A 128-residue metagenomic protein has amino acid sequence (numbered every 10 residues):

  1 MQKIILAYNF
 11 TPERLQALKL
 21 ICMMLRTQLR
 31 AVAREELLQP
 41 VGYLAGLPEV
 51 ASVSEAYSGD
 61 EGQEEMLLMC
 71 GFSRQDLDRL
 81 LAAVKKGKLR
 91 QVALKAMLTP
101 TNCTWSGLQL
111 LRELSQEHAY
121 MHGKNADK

Functional and structural regions predicted by a protein language model:
M1-L47: N-terminal, charge-rich interaction modules
K3, Q16-M24, R30, L77 (+1 more regions): Helix-rich interaction surfaces within compact, conserved domain-sized segments that mediate assembly or partner
Y8, M66, C70-G71, A96-P100: Short, charged/polar micro-motifs that form catalytic or ligand-binding hotspots
T11, E35-L37, S73, T99-C103: Short beta-alpha junction loops
L37-L68: Short, intrinsically disordered low-complexity segments
A45-A51, C70-Q75, S106-S115: Noncatalytic linker/hinge segments flanking ATPase motor cores
Y57-G87: Mid-chain, well-packed structural core segment of small domains
